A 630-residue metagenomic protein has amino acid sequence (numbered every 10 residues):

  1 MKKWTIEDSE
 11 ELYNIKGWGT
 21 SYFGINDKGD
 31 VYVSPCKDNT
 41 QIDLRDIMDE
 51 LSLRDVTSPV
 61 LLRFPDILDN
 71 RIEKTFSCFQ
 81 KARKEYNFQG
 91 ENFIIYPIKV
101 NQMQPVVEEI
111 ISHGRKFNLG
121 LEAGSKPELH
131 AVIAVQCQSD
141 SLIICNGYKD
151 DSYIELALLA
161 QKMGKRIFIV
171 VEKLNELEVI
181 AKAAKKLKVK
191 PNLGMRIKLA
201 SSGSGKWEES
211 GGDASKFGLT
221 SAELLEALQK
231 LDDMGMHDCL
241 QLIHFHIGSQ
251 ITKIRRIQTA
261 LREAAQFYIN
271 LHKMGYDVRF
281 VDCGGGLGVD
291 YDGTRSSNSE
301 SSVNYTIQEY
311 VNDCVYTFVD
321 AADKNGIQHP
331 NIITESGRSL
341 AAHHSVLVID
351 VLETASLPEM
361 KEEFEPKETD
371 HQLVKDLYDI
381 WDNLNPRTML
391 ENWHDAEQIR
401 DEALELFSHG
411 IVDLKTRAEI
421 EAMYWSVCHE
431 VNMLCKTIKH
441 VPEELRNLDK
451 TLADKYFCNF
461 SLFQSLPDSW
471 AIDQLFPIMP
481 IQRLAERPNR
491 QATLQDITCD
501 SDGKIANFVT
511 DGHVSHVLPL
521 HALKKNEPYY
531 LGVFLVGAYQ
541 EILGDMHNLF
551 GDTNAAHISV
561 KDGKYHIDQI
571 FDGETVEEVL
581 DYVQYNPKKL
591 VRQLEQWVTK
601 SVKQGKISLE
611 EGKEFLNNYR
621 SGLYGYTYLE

Functional and structural regions predicted by a protein language model:
M1-V31: Charged, compositionally biased N-terminal leader segments and the immediate start of the first structured element
T20, I25-Q102: Low-complexity, highly charged intrinsically disordered N-terminal segments that act as targeting/localization
S58, L62, K84-Q89, M274-V278 (+1 more regions): Flexible, glycine/charged-enriched surface loops at secondary-structure junctions
R83-N87, M103-R115, K324, L448 (+1 more regions): A short acidic-Thr-Gly-centered motif at the start of a beta-strand
N87-D282, V289, N304-E309, T317: Active-site-proximal beta-alpha core segment in soluble small-molecule metabolic enzymes
I251-T259, D290-I307, S339-T354: Short glycine/threonine-rich loop-to-helix capping motif typified by GTGT followed within a few residues by an Asp-Pro
S299-C314, M360-E363: Helical (often loop-to-helix) elements that flank the catalytic cores of nucleotide-handling enzymes
D313, V319-E630: Charged (often Lys/Glu-rich) extended helix/loop segments that serve as interaction or gating elements
